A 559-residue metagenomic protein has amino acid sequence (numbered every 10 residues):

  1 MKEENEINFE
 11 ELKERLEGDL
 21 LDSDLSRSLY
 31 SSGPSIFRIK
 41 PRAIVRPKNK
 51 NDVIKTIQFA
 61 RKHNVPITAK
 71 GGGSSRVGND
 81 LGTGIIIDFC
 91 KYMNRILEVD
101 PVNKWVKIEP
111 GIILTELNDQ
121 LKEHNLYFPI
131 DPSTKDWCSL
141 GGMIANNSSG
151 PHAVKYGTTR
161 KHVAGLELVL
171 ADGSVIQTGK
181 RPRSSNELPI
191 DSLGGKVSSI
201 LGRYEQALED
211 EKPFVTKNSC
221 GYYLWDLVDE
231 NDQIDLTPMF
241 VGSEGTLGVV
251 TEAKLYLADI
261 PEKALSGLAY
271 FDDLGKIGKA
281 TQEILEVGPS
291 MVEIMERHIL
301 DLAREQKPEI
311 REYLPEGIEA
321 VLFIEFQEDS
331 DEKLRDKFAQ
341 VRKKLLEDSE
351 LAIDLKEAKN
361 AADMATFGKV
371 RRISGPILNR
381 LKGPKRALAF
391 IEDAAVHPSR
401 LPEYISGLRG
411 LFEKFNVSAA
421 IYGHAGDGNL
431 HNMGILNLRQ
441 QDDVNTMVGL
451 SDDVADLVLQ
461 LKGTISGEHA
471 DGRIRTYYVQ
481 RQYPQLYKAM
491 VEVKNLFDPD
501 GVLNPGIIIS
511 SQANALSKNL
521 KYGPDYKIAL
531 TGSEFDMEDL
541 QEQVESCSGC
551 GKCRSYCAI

Functional and structural regions predicted by a protein language model:
M1-Q58, K62, G72-K104, S133 (+6 more regions): N-terminal flexible segment immediately upstream of the FAD-binding catalytic core in FAD-dependent oxidoreductases
K2, G82, L302-P315, M364-I373 (+3 more regions): Short glycine/threonine-rich loop-to-helix capping motif typified by GTGT followed within a few residues by an Asp-Pro
L12, L29, S35-I67, I85 (+6 more regions): N-terminal glycine-rich flavin-associated loop
L20-D24, V45-P47, P66-G71, G78 (+16 more regions): General beta-strand structural signal in soluble alpha/beta enzymes
S35, M143-A145, A153-Y156, V163-V370 (+4 more regions): C-terminal substrate-binding/cap subdomain adjacent to the FAD-binding core in PCMH-type and related FAD-linked
I39-A43, A264-A269, I318-E328, K385-A394 (+2 more regions): Short, hydrophobic beta-strand segments
I67-A69, R76, L117, G267 (+7 more regions): Extended, hydrophobic alpha-helical segments in both membrane/secreted and soluble proteins
Q460-I465, A470-I559: Ferredoxin-type iron-sulfur electron-transfer modules and their immediate structural context
